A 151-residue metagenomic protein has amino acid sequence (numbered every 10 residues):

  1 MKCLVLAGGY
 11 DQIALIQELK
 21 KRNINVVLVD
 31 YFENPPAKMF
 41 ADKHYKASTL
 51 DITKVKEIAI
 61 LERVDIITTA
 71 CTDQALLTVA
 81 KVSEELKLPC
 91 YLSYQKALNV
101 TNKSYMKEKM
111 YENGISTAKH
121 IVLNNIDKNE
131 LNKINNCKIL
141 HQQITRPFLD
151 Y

Functional and structural regions predicted by a protein language model:
M1-K96: ATP-binding N-terminal substructure of ATP-dependent carboxylate-amine bond-forming enzymes
A97-Y151: Active-site nucleotide/adenylate-binding loops and adjacent lid/helix of ATP-dependent enzymes
